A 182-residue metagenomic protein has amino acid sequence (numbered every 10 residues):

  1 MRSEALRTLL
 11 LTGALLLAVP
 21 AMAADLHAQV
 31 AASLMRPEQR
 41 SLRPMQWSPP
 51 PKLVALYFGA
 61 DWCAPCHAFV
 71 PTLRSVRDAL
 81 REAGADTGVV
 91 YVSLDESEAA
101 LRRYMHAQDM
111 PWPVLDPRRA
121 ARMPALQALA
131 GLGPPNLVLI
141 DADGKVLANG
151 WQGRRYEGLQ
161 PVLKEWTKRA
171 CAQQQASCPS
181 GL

Functional and structural regions predicted by a protein language model:
T8-A18: Bacterial N-terminal signal peptides
V19-A23: Sec/Tat signal peptide C-region and signal peptidase I cleavage site
A31-V54: A short beta-strand-turn-helix
K52, G59-W62, G133: Short pre-active-site segment immediately N-terminal to redox-active cysteine/selenocysteine motifs in thiol-based
A55-L56, V89, L137: Hydrophobic beta-strand anchors of alpha/beta hydrolase catalytic cores
F58-S75: Conserved redox-active cysteine motifs that mediate thiol-disulfide chemistry, especially di-cysteine Cys-X(1-2)-Cys
L94-G133: Thioredoxin-like thiol-disulfide oxidoreductase module
L139-L182: Thiol-/selenol-based redox modules, centered on thioredoxin-like and closely related oxidoreductase domains
